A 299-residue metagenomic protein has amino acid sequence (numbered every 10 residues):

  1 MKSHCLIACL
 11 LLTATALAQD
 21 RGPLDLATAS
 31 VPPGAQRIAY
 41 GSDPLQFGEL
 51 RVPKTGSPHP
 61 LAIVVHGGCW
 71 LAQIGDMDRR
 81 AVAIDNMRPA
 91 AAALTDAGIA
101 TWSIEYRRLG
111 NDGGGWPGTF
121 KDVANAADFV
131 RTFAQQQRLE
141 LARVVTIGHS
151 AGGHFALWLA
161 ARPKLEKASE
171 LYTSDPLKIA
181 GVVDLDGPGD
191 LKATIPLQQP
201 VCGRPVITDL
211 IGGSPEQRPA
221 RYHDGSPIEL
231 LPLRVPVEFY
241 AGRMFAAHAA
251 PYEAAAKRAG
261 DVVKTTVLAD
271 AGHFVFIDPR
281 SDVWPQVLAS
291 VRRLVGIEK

Functional and structural regions predicted by a protein language model:
G22-P33, D43, R80, A193-E229: Mobile cap/lid helix-loop segments that gate and shape the active-site cleft of serine hydrolases
S42-V52: A short loop-to-beta-strand scaffold at the N-terminal edge of the catalytic core in hydrolase folds
S57-H59, G68-G113: Short substrate-entry loop that stabilizes the transition state in hydrolases
I63-G67, A241: The conserved beta1-alpha1 loop
N86, A90, G114-Q135: Alpha/beta-hydrolase active-site loop
D128-L197: Primarily recognizes the serine-hydrolase "nucleophile elbow" in alpha/beta-hydrolase and SGNH/GDSL folds
E216-R280: Serine-hydrolase catalytic core
R280-K299: Catalytic active-site module of serine/aspartate enzymes centered on a nucleophile-bearing elbow/loop
